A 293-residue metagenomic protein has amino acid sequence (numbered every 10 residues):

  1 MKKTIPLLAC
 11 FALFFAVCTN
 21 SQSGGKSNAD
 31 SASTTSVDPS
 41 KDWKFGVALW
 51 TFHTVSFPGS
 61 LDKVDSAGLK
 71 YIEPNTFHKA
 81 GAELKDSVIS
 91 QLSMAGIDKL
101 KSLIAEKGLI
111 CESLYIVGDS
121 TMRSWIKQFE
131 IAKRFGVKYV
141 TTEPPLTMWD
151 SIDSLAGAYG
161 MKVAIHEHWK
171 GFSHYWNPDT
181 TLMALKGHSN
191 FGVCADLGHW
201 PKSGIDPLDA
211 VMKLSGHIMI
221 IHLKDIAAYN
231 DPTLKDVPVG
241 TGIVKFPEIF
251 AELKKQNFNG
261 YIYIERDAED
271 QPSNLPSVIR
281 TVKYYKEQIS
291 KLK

Functional and structural regions predicted by a protein language model:
K2-L8: Sec-dependent signal peptide recognition, specifically the positively charged N-region followed immediately by
L8-A16: Bacterial N-terminal signal peptides
C18-L49, H53-Y71, K133-G136, S154 (+3 more regions): Histidine-acidic metal/acid-base catalytic patches
T51-H53, T76-H78, V117-S120, P145-M148 (+4 more regions): Active-site-proximal loop/turn and secondary-structure-junction residues that shape catalytic pockets, frequently
I72-N75, C111-L114, T141-T142, Y261-I264: Short beta-strand segments at enzyme active-site cores
E73-K99: Glycine-rich, proline-tolerant flexible connector loops at the mouths of alpha/beta enzymes
E83-Q91, M122-I126, N274: Metal-dependent catalytic neighborhoods of phosphoester/phosphodiester hydrolases
L103-G192, P201-G204, L275: Active-site acidic/histidine proton-transfer and metal-coordination neighborhood in alpha/beta enzyme cores
